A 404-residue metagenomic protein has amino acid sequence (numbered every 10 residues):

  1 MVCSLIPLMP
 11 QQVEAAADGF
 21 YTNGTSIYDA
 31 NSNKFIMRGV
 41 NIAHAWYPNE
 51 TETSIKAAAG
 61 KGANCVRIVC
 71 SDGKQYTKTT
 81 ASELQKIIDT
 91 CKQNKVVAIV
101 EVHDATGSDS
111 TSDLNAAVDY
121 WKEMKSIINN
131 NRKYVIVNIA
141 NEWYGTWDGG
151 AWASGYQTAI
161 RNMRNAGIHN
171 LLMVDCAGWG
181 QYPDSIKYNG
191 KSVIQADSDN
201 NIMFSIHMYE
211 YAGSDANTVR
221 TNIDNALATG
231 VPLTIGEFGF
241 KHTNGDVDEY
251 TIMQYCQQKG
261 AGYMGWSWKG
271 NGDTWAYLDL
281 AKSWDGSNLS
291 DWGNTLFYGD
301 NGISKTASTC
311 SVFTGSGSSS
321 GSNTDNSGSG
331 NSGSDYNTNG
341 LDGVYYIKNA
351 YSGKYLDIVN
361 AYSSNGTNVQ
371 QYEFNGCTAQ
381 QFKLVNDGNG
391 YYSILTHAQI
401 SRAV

Functional and structural regions predicted by a protein language model:
V2-Q12: C-terminal segment of classical bacterial N-terminal signal peptides
Q11-C65, D291, V312: N-terminal carbohydrate-binding accessory modules
G19, P48, V118-K122, S126-I136 (+2 more regions): Extracellular glycoside hydrolase catalytic/binding regions
F35-M37, A63-C65, K95-V97, R132-Y134 (+5 more regions): Structural motif
P48-N49, K78-S82, T111, N115 (+4 more regions): Soluble non-cytosolic domains of exported or imported proteins
E50-G107, L114-D119, Q157, R161-A166 (+1 more regions): Aromatic-lined substrate-binding rim segments of carbohydrate-active enzymes
C310-N337: Ser/Thr/Gly/Pro-rich low-complexity, disordered linker/stalk segments of secreted and cell-surface proteins
G330-V404: Lectin-like carbohydrate-binding module/patch detector with strong preference for beta-trefoil
